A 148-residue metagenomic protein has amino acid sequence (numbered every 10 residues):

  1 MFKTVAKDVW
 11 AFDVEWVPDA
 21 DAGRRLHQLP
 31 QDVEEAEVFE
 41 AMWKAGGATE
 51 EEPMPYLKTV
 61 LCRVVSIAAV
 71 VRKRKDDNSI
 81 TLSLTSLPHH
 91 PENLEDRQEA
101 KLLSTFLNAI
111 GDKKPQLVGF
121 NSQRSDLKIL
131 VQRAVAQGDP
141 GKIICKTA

Functional and structural regions predicted by a protein language model:
M1-C62: Entry/capping segment at the start of metal-dependent catalytic domains with acidic active-site entry clusters
F2, A69-A148: Conserved DEDDh/DEDDy metal-dependent 3′-5′ exonuclease domain
W10-A11, A68-V70: Short, conserved beta-strand segments within well-ordered enzyme catalytic domains that often line or immediately flank
C62-V64, D112: Short connector loops at helix/strand junctions that flank enzyme active sites, especially segments positioning acidic
